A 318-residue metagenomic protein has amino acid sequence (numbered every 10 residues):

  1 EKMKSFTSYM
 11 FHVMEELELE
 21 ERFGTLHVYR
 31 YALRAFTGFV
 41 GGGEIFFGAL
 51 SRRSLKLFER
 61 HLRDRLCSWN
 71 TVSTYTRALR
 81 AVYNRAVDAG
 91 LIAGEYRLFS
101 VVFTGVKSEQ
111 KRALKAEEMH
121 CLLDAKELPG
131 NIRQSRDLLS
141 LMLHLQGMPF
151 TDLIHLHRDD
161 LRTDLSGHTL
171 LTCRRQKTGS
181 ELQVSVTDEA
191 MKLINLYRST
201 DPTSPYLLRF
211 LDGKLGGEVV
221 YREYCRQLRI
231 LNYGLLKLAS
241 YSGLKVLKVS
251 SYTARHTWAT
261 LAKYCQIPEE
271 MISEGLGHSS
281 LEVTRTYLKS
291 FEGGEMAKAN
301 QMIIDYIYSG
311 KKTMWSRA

Functional and structural regions predicted by a protein language model:
A35, D64-L98, M148: N-terminal DNA-binding recognition helix of tyrosine site-specific recombinases/integrases
L98-F150, I154: Basic, Lys/Arg- and aromatic-enriched nucleic-acid-binding interface segment
A113, R175-G179, L276-M302: Catalytic-site neighborhood detector that most strongly recognizes the C-terminal catalytic loop/helix of tyrosine
H155-L196: Conserved tyrosine-mediated DNA breakage-rejoining catalytic core shared by Y-recombinases
D160-H168, K248, I267-T286, K311-A318: Short, polar N-cap/turn motifs at the start of nucleic acid-interacting alpha helices
T187-V246: Active-site/catalytic core of tyrosine-dependent DNA strand-transfer enzymes
L211-E218, M302-A318: C-terminal secondary-structure termini that scaffold catalytic or DNA-interacting sites
N232-E274: Short, basic (Lys/Arg/His-rich) helix/loop patches that form interaction surfaces in the mid-to-C-terminal regions
